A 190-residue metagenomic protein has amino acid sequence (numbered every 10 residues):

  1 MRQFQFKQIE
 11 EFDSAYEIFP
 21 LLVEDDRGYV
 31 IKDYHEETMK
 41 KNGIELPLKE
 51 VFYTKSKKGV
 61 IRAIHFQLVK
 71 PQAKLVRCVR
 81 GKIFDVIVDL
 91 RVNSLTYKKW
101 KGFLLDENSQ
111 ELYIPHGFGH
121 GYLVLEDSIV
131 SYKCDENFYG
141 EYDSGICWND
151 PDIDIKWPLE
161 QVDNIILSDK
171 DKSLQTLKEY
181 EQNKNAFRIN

Functional and structural regions predicted by a protein language model:
M1-L104, I129-N190: Non-catalytic, conserved peripheral segments adjacent to functional cores
L105-D127: Conserved metal-binding segment of the jelly-roll/cupin
